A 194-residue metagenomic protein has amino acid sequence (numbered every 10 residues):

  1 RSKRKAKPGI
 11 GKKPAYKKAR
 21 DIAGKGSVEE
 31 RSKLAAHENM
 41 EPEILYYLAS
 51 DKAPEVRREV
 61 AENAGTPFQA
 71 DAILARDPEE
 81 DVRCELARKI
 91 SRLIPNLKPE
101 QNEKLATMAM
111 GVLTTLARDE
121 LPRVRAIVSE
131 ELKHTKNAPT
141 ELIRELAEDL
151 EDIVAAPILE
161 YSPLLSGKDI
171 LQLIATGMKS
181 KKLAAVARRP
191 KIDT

Functional and structural regions predicted by a protein language model:
R1-T194: Alpha-helical scaffold segments
